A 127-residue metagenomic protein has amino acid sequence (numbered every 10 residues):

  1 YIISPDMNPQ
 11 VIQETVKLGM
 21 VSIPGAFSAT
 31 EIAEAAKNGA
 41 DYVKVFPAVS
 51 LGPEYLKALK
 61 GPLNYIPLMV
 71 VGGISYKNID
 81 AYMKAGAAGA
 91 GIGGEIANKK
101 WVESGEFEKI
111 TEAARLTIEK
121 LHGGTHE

Functional and structural regions predicted by a protein language model:
Y1, E14-I23, P62-V70: Short beta-strand/loop segments at the ligand-binding rim of alpha/beta enzyme cores
Y1-M7, M20-I32, D41-V49: Catalytic beta/alpha-barrel core
D6-V11, K44-P53, G86-F107: Glycine-rich phosphate-binding active-site loops on the catalytic face of alpha/beta enzymes
I12, I32, P53-L56, I79-D80 (+1 more regions): Generic structural signal for well-ordered alpha-helices, preferentially at hydrophobic/aromatic core positions
T15-M20, M83, K99-E127: C-terminal helical cap(s) of enzyme catalytic domains, especially alpha/beta-barrels
T30-N38, Y55, I74-A90: Catalytic cores of alpha/beta
S50-G52, L56-K57, G61-P62, L68 (+3 more regions): Mobile acidic interaction elements
P62, I66, K77, A85 (+1 more regions): Change "in soluble alpha/beta enzymes" to "in soluble alpha/beta proteins
